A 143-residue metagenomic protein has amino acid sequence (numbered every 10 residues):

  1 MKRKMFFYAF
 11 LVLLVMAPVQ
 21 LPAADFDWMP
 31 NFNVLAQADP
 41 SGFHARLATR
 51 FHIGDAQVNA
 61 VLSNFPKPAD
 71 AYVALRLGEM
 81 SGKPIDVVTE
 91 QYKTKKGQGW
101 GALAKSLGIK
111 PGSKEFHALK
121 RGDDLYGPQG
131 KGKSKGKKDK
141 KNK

Functional and structural regions predicted by a protein language model:
M1-Y8: Bacterial N-terminal signal peptides that target proteins for export
Y8-P18: Bacterial N-terminal signal peptides
A23-K143: General marker for long, soluble alpha-helical cores
